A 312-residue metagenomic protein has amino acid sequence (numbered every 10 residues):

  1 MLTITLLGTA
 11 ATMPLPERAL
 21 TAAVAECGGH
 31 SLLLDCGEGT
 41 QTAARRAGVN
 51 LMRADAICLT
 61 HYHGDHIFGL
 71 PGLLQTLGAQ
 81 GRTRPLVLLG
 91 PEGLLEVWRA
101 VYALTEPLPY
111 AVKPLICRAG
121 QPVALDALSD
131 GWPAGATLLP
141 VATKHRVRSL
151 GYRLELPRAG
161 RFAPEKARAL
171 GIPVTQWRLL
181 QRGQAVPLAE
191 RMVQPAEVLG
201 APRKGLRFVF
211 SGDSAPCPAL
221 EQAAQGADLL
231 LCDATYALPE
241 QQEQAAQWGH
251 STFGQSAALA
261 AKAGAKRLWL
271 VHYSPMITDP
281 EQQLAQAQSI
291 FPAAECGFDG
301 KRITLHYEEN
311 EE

Functional and structural regions predicted by a protein language model:
M1-A47, T83-P85, Y152-L154, G200-S211 (+1 more regions): Conserved beta-strand hairpin/beta-sheet module of binuclear metal-dependent hydrolase folds, prominently
G28, A54, Q80-P85, K262-W269: Short, surface-exposed connector motifs at secondary-structure boundaries
L34-G37, A54-Y62, P91, F208-S214 (+3 more regions): Active-site neighborhood of phospho(di)ester-bond hydrolases with catalytic His/Asp-centered motifs
G39-L89, K113-I116: Active-site metal-binding motif and surrounding structural segment of the metallo-beta-lactamase
L70-L77, A100-V101, T278-Q286: Metal-dependent catalytic neighborhoods of phosphoester/phosphodiester hydrolases
L104-R118: A glycine-rich helix N-cap at a beta->alpha junction
A119-Q121, C217-E312: Binuclear metal-ion centers of metallo-dependent hydrolases, dominated by the metallo-beta-lactamase
D130-Q222, L229: Active-site-proximal loop/helix segment associated with metal-binding centers of metalloenzymes
